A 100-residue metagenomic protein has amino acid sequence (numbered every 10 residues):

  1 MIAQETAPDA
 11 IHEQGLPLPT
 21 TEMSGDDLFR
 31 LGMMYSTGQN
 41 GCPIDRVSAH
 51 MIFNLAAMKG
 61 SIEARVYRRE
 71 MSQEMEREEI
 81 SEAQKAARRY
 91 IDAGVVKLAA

Functional and structural regions predicted by a protein language model:
M1-Q4, K97-A100: Helical anchoring/docking segments at protein termini
I2-A10, Q14-G25, E78: TPR-adjacent "capping" and linker segments in tetratricopeptide-repeat scaffold/adaptor proteins
D9-E13, P43-M51, E78-S81: Structural signature of tandem alpha-helical TPR/SEL1-like repeats, specifically the intra-repeat loop/turn
L16, T20-L31, G38-Q39, F53 (+2 more regions): Short helix-capping/linker turns of helical repeat alpha-solenoids
L31, A49, R68-E70: Structural register within alpha-helical repeat arrays
G32-G41, S72-E76: Short coil/turn linking the two alpha-helices of tandem helical-hairpin repeats
S72-A99: Alpha-helical linker/edge segments of TPR/alpha-solenoid repeat scaffolds and analogous pre-/post-domain helices
